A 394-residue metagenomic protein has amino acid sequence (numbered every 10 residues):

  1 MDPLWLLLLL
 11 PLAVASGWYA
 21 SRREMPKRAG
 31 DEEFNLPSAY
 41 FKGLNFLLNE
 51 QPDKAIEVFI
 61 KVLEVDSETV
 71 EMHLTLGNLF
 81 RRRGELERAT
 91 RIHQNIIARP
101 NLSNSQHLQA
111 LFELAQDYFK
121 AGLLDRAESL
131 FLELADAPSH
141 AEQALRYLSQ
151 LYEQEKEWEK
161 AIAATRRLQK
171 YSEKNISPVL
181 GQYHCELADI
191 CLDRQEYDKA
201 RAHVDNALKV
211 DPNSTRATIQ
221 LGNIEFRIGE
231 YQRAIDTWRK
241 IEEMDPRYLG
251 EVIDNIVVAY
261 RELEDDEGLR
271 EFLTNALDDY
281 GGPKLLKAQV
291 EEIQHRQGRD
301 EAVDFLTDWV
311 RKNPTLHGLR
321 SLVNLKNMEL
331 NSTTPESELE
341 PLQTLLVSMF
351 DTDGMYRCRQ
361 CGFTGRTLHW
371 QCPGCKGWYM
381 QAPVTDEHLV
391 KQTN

Functional and structural regions predicted by a protein language model:
M1-F34, S129-R146, Q150, Q154-E173 (+3 more regions): Long, contiguous interaction/recruitment modules in multidomain scaffold/adaptor proteins
E32-E68, T75, R81-E85, R91 (+3 more regions): Alpha-helical segment of the N-proximal tetratricopeptide repeat
P37, E71, S105-Q109, Q143 (+7 more regions): Start-of-helix register in tetratricopeptide repeats
K42, L76, L114, L148 (+6 more regions): Structural register within alpha-helical repeat arrays
F46, F80, Y118, Y152 (+5 more regions): Residue at a conserved register position within TPR or TPR-like alpha-solenoid repeats
S67, N101, S105, S139 (+5 more regions): Short coil turns that delineate tetratricopeptide repeat
